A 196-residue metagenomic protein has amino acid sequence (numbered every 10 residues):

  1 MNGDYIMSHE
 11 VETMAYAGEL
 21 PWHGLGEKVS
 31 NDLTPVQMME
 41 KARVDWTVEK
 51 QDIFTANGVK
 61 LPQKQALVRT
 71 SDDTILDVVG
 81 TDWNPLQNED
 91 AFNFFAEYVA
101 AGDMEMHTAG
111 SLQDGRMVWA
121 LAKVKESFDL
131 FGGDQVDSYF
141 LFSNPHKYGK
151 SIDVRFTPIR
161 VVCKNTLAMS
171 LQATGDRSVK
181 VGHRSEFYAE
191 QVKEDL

Functional and structural regions predicted by a protein language model:
M1-F94, D103: Feature for intrinsically disordered/low-complexity regulatory segments and propeptides
N93-F94, A100-L196: Intrinsic disorder/low-complexity polar-acidic segments
